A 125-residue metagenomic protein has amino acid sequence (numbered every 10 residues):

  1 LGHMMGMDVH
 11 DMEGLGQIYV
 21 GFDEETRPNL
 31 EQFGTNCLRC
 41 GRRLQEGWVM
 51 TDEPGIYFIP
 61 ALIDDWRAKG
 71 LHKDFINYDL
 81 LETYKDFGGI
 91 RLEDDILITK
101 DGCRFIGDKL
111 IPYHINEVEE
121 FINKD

Functional and structural regions predicted by a protein language model:
L1-M4: Histidine/acidic-rich helix-loop-helix segments that form or flank divalent-metal centers in metalloenzyme catalytic
M7-D125: Charged, cofactor-coupling segments
